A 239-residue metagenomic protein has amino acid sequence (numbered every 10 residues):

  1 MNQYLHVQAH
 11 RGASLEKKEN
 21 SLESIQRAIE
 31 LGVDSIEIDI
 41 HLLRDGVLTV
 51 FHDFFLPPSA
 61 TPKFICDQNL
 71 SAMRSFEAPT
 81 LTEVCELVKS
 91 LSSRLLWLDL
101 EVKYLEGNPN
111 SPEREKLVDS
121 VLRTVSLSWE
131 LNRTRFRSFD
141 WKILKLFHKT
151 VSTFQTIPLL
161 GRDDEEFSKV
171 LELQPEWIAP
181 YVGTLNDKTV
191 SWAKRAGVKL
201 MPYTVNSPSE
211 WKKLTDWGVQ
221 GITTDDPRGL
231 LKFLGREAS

Functional and structural regions predicted by a protein language model:
M1-S239: Phosphate-group recognition and catalysis centered on beta-loop-alpha active-site segments
